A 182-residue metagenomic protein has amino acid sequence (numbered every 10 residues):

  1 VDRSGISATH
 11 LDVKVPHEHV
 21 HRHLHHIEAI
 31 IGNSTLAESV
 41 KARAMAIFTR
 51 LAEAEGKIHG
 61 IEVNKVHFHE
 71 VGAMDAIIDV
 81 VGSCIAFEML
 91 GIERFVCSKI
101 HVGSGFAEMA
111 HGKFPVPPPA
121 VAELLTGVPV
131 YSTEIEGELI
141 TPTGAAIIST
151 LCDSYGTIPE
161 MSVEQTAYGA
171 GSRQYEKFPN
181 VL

Functional and structural regions predicted by a protein language model:
V1-H59, P118-V121, G127-V130, I135-A145 (+1 more regions): Glycine-rich nucleotide/cofactor/substrate-binding loop typically near the N-terminus or early in the first domain
L11, D75, I148: Divalent metal-coordination and catalytic microenvironments
V13-V15, E70, K99: Short glycine-centered, acidic/aromatic-flanked micro-motifs in structured strand/loop junctions that mark active-site
A42, E62-V66, S162-E164: Short coil/turn segments at secondary-structure boundaries
A44, F68, I100: Residue-level "edge-of-site" marker
K65-G72, S104, G144: Long, contiguous binding/interaction regions
F68-G91: Conserved phosphate/anionic-ligand binding catalytic regions in large, soluble enzymes, centered on
I92-L182: Mobile "lid/hinge" segments at catalytic clefts and subdomain interfaces of large enzymes
